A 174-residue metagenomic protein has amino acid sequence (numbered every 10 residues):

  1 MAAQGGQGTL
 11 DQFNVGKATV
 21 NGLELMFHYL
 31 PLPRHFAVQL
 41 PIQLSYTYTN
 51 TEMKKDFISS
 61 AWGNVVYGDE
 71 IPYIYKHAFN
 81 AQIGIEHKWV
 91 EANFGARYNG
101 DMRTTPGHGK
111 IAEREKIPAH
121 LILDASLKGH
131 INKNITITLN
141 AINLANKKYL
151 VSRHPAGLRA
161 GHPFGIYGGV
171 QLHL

Functional and structural regions predicted by a protein language model:
M1: Terminal RNA-binding accessory module
Q7-P106, A145: Gram-negative outer-membrane beta-barrel transporters
N14-G16, R114-K116, G157: Outer-membrane beta-barrel proteins
Q39-L40, Y98-G107, K128-L174: C-terminal beta-signal and adjacent terminal beta-strands/loops of Gram-negative outer-membrane beta-barrel proteins
G68-E70, A112-E113, A156-G157: Short, P/G- and charge-enriched loop/turn segments at secondary-structure junctions
E86-H87, I117, I131: Structural motif
P106-E115: Short, surface-exposed loop/helix-turn segments at secondary-structure junctions that function as lids/hinges flanking
L121-D124, T138: Outer membrane beta-barrel transmembrane domains
